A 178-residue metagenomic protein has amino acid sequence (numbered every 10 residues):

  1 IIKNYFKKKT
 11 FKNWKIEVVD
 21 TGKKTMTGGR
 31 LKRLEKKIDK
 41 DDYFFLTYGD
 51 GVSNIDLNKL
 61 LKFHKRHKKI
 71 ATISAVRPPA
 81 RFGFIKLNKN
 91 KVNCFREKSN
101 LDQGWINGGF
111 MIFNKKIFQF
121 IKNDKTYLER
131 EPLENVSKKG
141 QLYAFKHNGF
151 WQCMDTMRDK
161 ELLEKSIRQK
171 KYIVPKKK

Functional and structural regions predicted by a protein language model:
I1-Y48, K59, F120, T156: Conserved N-terminal catalytic core of the sugar/cofactor nucleotidyltransferase
I2, L34, D50, H64 (+3 more regions): Residue-level signal for inorganic ion chemistry
N4-F6, L57-L60, K86, K165: Short amphipathic alpha-helical segments
N13-K15, K68, K139-Q141: A generic structural signal for alpha->beta connector loops
V19-T21, S74-A75, F95: Generic beta-sheet signal
T27, S53, T72-S74: Ser/Thr-centric signal marking residues that sit in or immediately flank functional binding/regulatory motifs
F44-F45, V52, N58-K65, R77-A80 (+1 more regions): Catalytic-core segments of class I nucleotidyltransferases/pyrophosphorylases that form NMP-activated intermediates
A71-K89: Short beta-strand-to-loop element that shapes/binds the nucleotide-sugar donor at the catalytic cleft/hinge
